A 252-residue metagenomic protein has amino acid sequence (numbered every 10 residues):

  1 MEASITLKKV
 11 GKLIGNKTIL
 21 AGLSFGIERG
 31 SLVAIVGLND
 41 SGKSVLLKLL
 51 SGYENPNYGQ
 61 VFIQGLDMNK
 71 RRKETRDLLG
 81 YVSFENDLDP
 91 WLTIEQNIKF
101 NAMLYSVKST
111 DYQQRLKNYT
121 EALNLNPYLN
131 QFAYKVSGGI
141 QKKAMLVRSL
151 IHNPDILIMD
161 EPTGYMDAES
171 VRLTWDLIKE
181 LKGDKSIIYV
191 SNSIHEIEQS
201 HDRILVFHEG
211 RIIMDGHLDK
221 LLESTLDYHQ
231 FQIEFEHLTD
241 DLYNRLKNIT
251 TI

Functional and structural regions predicted by a protein language model:
V36-L38: The feature captures the beta-strand-to-loop junction immediately N-terminal to the Walker
S51: Helix-to-loop junction immediately C-terminal to a conserved catalytic motif
G59-D67, E74-T75: Conserved ABC transporter NBD signature motif
K99, M103, T110-Y128: Conserved ABC ATPase "signature" region
L157-E161: Catalytic Walker B motif of ABC-type/P-loop ATPase nucleotide-binding domains
D176-I252: ABC transporter nucleotide-binding domain
